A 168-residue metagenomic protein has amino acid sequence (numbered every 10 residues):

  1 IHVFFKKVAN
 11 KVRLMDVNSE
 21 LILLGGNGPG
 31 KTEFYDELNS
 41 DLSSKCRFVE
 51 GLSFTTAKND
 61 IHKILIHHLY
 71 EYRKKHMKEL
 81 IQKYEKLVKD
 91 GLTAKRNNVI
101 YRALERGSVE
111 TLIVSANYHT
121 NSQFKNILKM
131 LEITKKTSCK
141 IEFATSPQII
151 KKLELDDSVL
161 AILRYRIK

Functional and structural regions predicted by a protein language model:
I1-K168: Terminal alpha-helical anchor/extension segments at protein ends
